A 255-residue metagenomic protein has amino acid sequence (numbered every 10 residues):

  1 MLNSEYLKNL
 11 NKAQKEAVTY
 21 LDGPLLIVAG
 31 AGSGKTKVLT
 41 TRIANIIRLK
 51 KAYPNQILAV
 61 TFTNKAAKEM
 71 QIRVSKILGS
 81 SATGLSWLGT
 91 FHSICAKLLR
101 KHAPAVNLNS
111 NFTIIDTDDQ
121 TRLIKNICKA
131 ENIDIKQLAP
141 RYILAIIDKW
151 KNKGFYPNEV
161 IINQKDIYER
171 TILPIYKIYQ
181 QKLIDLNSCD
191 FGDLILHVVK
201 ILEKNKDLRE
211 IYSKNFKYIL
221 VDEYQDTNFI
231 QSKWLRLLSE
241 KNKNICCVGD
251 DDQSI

Functional and structural regions predicted by a protein language model:
L2, Y6-N9, K35, T41 (+1 more regions): Conserved RecA-like helicase ATPase core segment that couples NTP binding/hydrolysis to strand translocation
N3-E5, D22-L25, A44-Y218, E240-K243 (+1 more regions): A basic/glycine-biased coupling hinge at the interface between accessory DNA-binding modules
N9-T19: Pre-Walker A adenine-sensing motif
Q14, Q120, Q180-L183, Q225 (+2 more regions): Glutamine-centric residue-chemistry signal
A17, A29-A31, A59, A66-A67 (+1 more regions): Small-residue (primarily alanine) positions within well-ordered alpha-helices, especially packing/interaction faces
G23-T41: Walker A/P-loop
L220-T227, G249: Hydrophobic residues in beta-strands of the RecA-like P-loop NTPase core, especially within AAA+ ATPase
